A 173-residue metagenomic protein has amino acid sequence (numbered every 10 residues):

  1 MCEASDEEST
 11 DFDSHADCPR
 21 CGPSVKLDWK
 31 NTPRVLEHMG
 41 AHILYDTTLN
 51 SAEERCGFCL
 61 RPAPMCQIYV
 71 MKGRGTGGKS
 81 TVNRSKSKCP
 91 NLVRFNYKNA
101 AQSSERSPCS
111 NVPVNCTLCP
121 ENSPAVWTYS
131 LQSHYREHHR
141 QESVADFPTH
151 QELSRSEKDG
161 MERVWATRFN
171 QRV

Functional and structural regions predicted by a protein language model:
C2-V114, P124-R168: C-terminal recognition-helix end and immediately following basic linker of small zinc-binding "finger" domains
C119-N122: Short amphipathic, basic-aromatic surface patches that mediate peripheral association with negatively charged
